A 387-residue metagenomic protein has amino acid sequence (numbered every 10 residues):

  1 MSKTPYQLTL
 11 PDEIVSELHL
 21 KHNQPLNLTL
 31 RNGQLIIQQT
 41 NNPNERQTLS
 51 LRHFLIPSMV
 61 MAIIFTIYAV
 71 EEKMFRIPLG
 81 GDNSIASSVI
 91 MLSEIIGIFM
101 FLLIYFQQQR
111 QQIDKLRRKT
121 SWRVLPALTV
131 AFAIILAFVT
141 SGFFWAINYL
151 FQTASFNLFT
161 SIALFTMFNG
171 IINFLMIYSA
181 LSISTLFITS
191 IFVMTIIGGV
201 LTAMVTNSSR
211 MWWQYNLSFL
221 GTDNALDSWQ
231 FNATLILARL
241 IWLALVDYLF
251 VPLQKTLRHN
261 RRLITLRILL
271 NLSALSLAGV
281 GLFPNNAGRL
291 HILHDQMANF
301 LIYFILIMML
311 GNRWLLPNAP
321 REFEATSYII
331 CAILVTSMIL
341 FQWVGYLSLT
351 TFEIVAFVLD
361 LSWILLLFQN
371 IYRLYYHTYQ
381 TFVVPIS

Functional and structural regions predicted by a protein language model:
S2-N23: Short beta-strand-centered segments at strand-helix junctions
Q24-L28, G33, S50-L116, W122 (+2 more regions): Transmembrane-helix bundle segments that line or gate the permeation/cavity pathway in multi-pass membrane proteins
Y68-P78, V139-Q152, G281-G288, M338-L347: Juxtamembrane "helix-exit" motif on the non-cytosolic side of transmembrane helices
A86-V89, L220-A233, L365: Short aromatic-rich membrane-water interface segments that cap or initiate transmembrane helices in multi-pass membrane
Q112-A131, I135-W229: Membrane-interface helix-loop-helix junctions at boundaries between adjacent transmembrane segments
N169-S179, A244-L249, Y303-A319, L366-I371: Alpha-helical transmembrane segments in multipass membrane proteins, preferentially the mid-helix core
V251, T256-L257, I264-L293: Membrane-helix boundary elements
P320-S387: Terminal transmembrane helical module of multi-pass membrane proteins
